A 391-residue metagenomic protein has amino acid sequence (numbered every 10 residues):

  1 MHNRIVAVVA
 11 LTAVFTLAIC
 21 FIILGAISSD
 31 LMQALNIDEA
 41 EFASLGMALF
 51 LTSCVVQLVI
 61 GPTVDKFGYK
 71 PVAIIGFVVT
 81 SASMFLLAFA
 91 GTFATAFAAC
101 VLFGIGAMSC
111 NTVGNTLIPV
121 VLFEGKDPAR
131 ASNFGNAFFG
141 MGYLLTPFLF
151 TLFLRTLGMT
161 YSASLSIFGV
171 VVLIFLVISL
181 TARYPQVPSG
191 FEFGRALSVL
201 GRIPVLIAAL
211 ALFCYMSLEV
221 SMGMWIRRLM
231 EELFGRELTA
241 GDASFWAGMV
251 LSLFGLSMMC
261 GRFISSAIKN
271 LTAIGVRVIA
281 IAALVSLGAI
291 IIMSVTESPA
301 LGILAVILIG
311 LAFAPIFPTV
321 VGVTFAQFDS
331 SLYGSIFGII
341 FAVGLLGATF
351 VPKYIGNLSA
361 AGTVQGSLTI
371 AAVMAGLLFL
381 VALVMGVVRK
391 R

Functional and structural regions predicted by a protein language model:
I5-E39, N111, N115, M222-M230: Extracytoplasmic
L24-G25, I203-S252, M259: Extracytoplasmic gate region of multi-pass secondary transporters
N36, G68, F89-A94, A273 (+1 more regions): Helix-breaking motifs and short loop linkers at transmembrane-helix boundaries and internal kinks in secondary membrane
M47-G61, S252-I264: Central cavity-lining transmembrane alpha-helices of secondary-active solute carriers, predominantly the Major
V55-G91: Conserved MFS/SLC helix-loop-helix module at the cytosolic interface between two early adjacent transmembrane helices
A99-A137: Cytoplasmic helix-loop-helix junction between adjacent transmembrane helices in 12-TM secondary transporters
N133-Y184: Helix-loop-helix hairpin linking two adjacent transmembrane segments in secondary transporters
A273-V320: C-terminal transmembrane helical hairpin of 12-TM major facilitator-type secondary transporters
